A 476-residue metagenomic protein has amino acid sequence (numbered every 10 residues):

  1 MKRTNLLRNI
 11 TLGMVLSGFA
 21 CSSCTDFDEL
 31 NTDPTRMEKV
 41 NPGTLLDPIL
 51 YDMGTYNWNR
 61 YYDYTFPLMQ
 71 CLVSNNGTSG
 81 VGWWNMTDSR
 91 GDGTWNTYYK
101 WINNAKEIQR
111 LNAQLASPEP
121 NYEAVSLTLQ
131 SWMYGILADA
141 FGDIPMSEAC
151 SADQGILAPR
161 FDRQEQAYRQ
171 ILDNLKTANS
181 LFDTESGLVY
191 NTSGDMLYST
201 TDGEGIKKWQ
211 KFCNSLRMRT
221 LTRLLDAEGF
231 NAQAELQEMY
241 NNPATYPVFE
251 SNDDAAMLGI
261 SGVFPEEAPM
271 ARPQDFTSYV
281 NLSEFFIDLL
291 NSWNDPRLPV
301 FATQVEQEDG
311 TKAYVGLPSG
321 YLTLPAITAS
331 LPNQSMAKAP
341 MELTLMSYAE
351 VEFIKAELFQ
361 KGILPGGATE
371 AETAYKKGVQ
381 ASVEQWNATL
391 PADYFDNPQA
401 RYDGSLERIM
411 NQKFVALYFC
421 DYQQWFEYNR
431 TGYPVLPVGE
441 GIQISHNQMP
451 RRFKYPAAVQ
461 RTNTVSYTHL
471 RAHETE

Functional and structural regions predicted by a protein language model:
M1-T32: Bacterial Sec-dependent N-terminal signal peptides
C24-W84, S89, N96-Y99, E107 (+3 more regions): Membrane-proximal, proline-rich intrinsically disordered regions
V40, S74-L129, M133-Q385, D403-L406 (+1 more regions): Structured, solvent-exposed acidic/aromatic patches
Y61-Y64, F301-Q304, L390-A392, D421-R430: Short coil/turn segments at secondary-structure boundaries
E185-V189, E228-G229, P365-G366, W386-T389 (+3 more regions): Substrate-binding/catalytic groove segments of enzymes that remodel or degrade extracellular structural polymers
T389-G404: Surface-exposed, Gly/Pro/Thr- and Asp/Glu-enriched linker/hinge segments that connect structured elements
R401-R471: C-terminal functional modules
A472-E476: A short, hydrophobic C-terminal helix/tail in secreted or cell-surface proteins
